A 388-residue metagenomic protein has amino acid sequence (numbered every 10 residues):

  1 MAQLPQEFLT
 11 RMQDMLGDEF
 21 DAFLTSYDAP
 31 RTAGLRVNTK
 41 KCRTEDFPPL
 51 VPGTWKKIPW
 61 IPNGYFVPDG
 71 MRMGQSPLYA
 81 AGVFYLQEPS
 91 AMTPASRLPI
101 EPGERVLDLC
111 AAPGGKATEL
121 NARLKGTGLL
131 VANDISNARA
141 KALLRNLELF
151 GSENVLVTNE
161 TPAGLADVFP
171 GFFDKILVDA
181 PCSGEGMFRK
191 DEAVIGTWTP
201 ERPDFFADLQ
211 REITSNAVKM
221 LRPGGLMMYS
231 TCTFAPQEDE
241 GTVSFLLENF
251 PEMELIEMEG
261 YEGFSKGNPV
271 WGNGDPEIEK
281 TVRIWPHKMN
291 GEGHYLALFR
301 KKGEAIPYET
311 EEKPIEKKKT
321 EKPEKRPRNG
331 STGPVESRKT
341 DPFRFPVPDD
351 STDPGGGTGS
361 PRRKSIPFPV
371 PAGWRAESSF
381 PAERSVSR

Functional and structural regions predicted by a protein language model:
M1-F172, D204-L209, I256-I278, I284 (+4 more regions): Glycine-rich nucleotide cofactor-binding entry segment
M1-P48, E292, K302-R388: Polybasic, low-complexity RNA-engagement segments
R36, D108, L156-V157, L177-D179 (+4 more regions): Structured core elements
E104-R105, L129, K175, G224-L226 (+1 more regions): Short glycine-centered segments of the SAM/dcSAM-binding site in methyltransferase folds
N121, R211, S215-V218, S244: A structural alpha-helix within SAM-dependent methyltransferase catalytic domains
K125, L221-P223: Helix-to-beta-strand junctions that scaffold the AdoMet/dcAdoMet cofactor pocket in Class I SAM-dependent enzymes
A138, D174-N216, M228, C232-D239 (+2 more regions): Mobile active-site "lid"/loop adjacent to the S-adenosyl-L-methionine
C232-G330, F343-P346, F368-W374, F380-P381: C-terminal catalytic and target-recognition region of SAM-dependent MTase-like enzymes, primarily methyltransferases
